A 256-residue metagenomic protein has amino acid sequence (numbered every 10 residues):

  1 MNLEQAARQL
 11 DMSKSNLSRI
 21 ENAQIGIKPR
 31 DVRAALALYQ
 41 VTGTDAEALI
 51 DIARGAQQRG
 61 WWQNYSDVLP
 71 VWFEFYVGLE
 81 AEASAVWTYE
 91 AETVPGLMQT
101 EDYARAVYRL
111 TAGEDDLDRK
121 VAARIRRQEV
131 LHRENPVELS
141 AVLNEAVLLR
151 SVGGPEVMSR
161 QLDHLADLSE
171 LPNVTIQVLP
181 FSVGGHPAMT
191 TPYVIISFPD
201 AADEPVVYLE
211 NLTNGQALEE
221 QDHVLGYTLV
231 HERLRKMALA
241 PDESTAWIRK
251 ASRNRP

Functional and structural regions predicted by a protein language model:
M1-S18: Short alpha-helical DNA-recognition segment
N2, D31, R160, H164: Short Gly/charged-rich anion-binding patches and loops
E4-R8, N22, G26-L149, D200 (+1 more regions): Interdomain hinge/linker segments and adjacent boundary elements that couple functional modules
S13, K28, P70, N144 (+3 more regions): Alpha-helix initiation/capping motif
K14, A146-L149, N214: A short, flexible beta-alpha/helix-coil linker loop
S15-S18, A34, L229: Positions in alpha-helical segments
N16-E21, Q216: A ubiquitous short alpha-helical element
N135, G154-P256: C-terminal regulatory/effector modules of DNA-binding transcriptional regulators
